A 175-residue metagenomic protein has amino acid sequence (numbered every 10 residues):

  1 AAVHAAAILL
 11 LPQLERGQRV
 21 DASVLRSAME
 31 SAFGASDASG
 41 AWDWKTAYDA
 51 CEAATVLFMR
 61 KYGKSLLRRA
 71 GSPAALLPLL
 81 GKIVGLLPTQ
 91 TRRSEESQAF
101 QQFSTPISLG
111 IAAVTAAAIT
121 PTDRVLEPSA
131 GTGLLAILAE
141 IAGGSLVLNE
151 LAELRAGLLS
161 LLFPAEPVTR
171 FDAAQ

Functional and structural regions predicted by a protein language model:
A1-Q175: Class I S-adenosyl-L-methionine-dependent methyltransferase catalytic core
